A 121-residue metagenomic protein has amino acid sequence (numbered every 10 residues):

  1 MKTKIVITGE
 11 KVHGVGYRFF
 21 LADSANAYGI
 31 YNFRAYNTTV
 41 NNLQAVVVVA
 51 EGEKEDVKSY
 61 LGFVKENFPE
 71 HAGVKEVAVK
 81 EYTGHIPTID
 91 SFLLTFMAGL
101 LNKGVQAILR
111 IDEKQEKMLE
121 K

Functional and structural regions predicted by a protein language model:
M1-K121: Intrinsically disordered, low-complexity, mixed-charge
